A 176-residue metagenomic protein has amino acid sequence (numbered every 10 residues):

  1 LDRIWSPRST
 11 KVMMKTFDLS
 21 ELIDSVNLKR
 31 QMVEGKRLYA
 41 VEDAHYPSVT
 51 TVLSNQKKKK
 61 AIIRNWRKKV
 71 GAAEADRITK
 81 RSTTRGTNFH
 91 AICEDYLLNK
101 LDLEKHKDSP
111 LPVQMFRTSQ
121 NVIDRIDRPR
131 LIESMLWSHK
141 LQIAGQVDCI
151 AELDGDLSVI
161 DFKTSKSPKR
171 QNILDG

Functional and structural regions predicted by a protein language model:
L1-I4, G176: Short intrinsically disordered, low-complexity coil segments enriched in acidic
R3-A144: Metal-dependent nuclease catalytic cores that hydrolyze phosphodiester bonds in DNA/RNA, characterized by
R130-G176: Mg2+/Mn2+-dependent nuclease catalytic core
